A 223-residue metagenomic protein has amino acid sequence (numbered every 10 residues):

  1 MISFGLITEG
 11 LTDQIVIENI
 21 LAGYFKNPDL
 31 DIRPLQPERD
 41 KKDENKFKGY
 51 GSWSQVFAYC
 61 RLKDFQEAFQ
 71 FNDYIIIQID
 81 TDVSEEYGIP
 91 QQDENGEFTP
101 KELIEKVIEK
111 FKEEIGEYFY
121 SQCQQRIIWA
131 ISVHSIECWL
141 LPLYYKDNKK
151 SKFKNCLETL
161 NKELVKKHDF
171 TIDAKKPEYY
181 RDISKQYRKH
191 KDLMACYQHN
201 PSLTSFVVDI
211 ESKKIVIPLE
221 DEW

Functional and structural regions predicted by a protein language model:
M1-G5: Extreme N-terminal starter segment of soluble prokaryotic enzymes
L6-T8, I79: Short glycine-centered, acidic/aromatic-flanked micro-motifs in structured strand/loop junctions that mark active-site
T8-E9, S132: Small/polar loops that bind or transfer phosphate-bearing groups
G10-Q14: Short acidic, Gly/Ser-rich segments with clustered Asp/Glu that frequently serve as metal-coordination loops in enzyme
I15-E44, Q55-W223: C-terminal accessory helical subdomains adjacent to catalytic cores in phosphodiester- and nucleotide-handling enzymes
